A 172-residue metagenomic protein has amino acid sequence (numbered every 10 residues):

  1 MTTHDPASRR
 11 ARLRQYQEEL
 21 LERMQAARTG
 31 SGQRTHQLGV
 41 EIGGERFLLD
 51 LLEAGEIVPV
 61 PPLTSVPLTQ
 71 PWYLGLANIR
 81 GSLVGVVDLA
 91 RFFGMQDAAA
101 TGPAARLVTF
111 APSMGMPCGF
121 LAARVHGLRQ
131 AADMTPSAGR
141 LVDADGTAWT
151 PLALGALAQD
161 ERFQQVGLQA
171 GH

Functional and structural regions predicted by a protein language model:
M1-H172: An acidic, low-aromatic, low-complexity terminal/linker signal
